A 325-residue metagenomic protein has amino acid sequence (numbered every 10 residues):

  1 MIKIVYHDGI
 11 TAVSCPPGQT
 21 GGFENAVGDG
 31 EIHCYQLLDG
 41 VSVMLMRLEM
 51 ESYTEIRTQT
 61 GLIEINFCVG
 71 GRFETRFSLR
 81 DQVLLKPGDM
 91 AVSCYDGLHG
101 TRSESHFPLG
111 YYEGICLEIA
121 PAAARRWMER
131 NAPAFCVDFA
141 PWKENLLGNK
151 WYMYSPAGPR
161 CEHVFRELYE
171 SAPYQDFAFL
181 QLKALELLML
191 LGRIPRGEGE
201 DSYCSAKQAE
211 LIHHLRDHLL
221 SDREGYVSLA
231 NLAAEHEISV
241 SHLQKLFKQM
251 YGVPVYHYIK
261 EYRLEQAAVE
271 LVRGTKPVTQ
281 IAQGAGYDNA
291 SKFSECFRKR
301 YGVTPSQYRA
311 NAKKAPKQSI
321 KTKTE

Functional and structural regions predicted by a protein language model:
M1-T60: N-terminal low-complexity or simple alpha-helical regulatory segments that function as activation/interaction modules
Q59-D81, D89-M90, A120-P121: Glycine- and acidic-residue-biased ligand/ion/polar-headgroup-sensing regions
R76, L85-A209, L229, A234-V240 (+4 more regions): Alpha-helical bundle regulatory/interaction domains
H213-S221, Y226-N231, Q249-S291, A310-E325: Terminal helix-turn-helix DNA-binding modules in bacterial transcription factors
H242-L243, F247, K292-F293, F297: Short hydrophobic/aromatic patch on the recognition helix
G252, G286, F297-R298, G302-P305: Conserved phosphate-binding and hydrolysis motifs of nucleotide-dependent enzymes
